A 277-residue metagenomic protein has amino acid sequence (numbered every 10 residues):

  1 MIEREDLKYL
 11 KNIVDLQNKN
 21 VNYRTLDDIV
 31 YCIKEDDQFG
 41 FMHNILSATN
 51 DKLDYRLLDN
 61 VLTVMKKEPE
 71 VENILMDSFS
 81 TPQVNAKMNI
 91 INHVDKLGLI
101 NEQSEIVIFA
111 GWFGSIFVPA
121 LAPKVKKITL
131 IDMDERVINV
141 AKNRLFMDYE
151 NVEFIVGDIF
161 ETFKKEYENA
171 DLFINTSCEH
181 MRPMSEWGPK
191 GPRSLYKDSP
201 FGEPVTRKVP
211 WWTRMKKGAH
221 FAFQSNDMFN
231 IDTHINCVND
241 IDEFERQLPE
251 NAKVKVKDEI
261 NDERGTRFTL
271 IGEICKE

Functional and structural regions predicted by a protein language model:
I2-I100: S-adenosyl-L-methionine
N101-F113: Conserved class I S-adenosyl-L-methionine
S104, K126, A170-D171: Conserved acidic residues
F113-V125: Conserved SAM-binding loop of SAM-dependent methyltransferases across substrates and taxa, primarily the Class I
K127-D132: Conserved SAM-binding motif I beta-strand of class I
R136-E168: S-adenosyl-L-methionine
A170-E186: A short SAM/SAH-binding and catalytic strip from SAM-dependent methyltransferases
P183-G272: C-terminal substrate-binding/active-site "lid" region of AdoMet-derived donor-dependent transferases
